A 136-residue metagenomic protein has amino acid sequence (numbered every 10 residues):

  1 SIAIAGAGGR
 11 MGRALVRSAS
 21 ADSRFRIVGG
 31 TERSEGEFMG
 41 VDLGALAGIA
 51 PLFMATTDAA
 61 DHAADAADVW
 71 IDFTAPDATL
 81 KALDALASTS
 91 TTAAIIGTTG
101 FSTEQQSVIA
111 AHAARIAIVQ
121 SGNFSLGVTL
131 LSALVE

Functional and structural regions predicted by a protein language model:
S1, R26, T92-A94, I116-V119: Proline-centered loop/turn at the N-terminus of a beta-strand
I2-G6: Conserved N-terminal Rossmann-fold NAD(P)-binding element of oxidoreductases
A7, T74: NAD(P)H cofactor-binding loop motif with strongest signal on the N-terminal glycine-rich segment
G8, G12-V16: N-terminal Rossmann NAD(P)H-binding glycine-rich loop of SDR-like oxidoreductase domains
A21-G48: NAD(P)-binding Rossmann-fold cofactor-contacting core
G48-A66: Short acidic low-complexity segments
W70-I71, I95: N-terminal Rossmann-like NAD(P) cofactor-binding module of classical short-chain dehydrogenase/reductase
D77-S88, G97-S121, T129-E136: Rossmann-fold NAD(P)-binding glycine/threonine-rich loop
